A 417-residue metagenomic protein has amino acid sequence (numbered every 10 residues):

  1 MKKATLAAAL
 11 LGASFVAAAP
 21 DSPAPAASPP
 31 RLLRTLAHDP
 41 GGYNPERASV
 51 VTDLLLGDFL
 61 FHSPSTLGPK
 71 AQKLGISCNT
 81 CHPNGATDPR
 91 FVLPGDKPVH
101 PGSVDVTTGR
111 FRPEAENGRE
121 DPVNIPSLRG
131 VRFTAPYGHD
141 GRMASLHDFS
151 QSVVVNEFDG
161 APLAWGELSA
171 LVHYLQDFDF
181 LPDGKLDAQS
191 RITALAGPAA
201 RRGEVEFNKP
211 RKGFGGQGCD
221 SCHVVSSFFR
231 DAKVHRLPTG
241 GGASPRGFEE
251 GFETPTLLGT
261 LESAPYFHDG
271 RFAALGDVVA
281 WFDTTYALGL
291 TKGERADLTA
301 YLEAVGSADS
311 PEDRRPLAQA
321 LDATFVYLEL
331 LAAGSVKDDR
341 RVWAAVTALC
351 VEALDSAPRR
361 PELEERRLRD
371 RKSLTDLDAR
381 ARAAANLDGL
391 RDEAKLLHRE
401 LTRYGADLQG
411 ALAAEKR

Functional and structural regions predicted by a protein language model:
M1-K2, S227: Generic cytosolic/nucleocytoplasmic N-terminal low-complexity/intrinsically disordered segments
K2-A8: Sec-dependent signal peptide recognition, specifically the positively charged N-region followed immediately by
A9-A18: Hydrophobic h-region of N-terminal signal peptides that target proteins for export in Gram-negative bacteria
A18-R417: Periplasmic c-type cytochrome electron-transfer domains
